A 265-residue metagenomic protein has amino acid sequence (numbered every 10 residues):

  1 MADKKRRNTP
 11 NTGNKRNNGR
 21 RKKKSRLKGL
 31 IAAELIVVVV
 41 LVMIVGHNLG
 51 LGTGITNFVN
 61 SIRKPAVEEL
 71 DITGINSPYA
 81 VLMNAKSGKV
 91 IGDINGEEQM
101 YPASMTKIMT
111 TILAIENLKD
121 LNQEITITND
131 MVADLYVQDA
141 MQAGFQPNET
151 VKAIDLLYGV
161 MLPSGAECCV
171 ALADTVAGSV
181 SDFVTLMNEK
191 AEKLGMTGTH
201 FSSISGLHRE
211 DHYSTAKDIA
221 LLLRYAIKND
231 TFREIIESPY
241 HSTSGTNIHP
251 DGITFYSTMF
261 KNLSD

Functional and structural regions predicted by a protein language model:
M1-G29: N-terminal Lys/Arg-rich, disordered targeting/topogenic segments
A2, G54-K217, A226-D230: Active-site-adjacent loops and short helices of periplasmic peptidoglycan-processing enzymes
K22-R26, Y136, S214, I235: Charged, low-complexity, helix-prone segments enriched in Lys/Glu/Asp/Gln
R26-G29, A33, E149, A153: Structural motif marking the loop-to-transmembrane transition
A32-H47: Hydrophobic membrane-insertion alpha-helices, especially the h-region of bacterial N-terminal signal peptides
I44-N57: Hydrophobic single-pass membrane-insertion segments
M196-T197, H208-D265: Domain-terminus/edge residues, biased toward the C-terminal soluble/receptor-binding domains of extracytoplasmic
